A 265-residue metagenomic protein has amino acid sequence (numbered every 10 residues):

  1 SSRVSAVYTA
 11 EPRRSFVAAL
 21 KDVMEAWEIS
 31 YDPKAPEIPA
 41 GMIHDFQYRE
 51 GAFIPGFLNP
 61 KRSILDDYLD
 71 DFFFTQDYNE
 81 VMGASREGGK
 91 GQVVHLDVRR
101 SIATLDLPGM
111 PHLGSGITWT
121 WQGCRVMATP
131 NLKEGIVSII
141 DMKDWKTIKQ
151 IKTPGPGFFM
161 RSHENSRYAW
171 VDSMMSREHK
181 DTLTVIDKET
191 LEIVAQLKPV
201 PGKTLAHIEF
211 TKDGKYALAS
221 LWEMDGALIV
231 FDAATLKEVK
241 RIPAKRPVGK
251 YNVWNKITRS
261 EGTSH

Functional and structural regions predicted by a protein language model:
S1-H265: Predominantly soluble domains enriched in secretory-pathway, periplasmic, or organellar proteins
